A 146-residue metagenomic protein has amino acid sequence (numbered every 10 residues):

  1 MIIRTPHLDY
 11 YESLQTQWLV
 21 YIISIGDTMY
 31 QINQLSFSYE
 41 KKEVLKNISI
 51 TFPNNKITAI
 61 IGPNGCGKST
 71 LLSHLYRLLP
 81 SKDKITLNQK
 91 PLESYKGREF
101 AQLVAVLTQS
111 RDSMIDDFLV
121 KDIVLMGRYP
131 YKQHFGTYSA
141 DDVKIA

Functional and structural regions predicted by a protein language model:
Y30-I32, E43-N47: Conserved structural motif at the start of ABC-family nucleotide-binding domains
F37, N47-F52: Conserved A-loop
K42-E43, R98: Short coil-to-beta microelement around the adenine-binding A-loop and adjacent beta1/P-loop entry of ABC ATPase
A59, R98-S110, D117, K121-L125: ABC nucleotide-binding domain signature
I61-P63: The feature captures the beta-strand-to-loop junction immediately N-terminal to the Walker
L75-Y76: Helix-to-loop junction immediately C-terminal to a conserved catalytic motif
D83-E93, F100: Conserved ABC transporter NBD signature motif
S113-A146: ABC-family P-loop ATPase nucleotide-binding domains
